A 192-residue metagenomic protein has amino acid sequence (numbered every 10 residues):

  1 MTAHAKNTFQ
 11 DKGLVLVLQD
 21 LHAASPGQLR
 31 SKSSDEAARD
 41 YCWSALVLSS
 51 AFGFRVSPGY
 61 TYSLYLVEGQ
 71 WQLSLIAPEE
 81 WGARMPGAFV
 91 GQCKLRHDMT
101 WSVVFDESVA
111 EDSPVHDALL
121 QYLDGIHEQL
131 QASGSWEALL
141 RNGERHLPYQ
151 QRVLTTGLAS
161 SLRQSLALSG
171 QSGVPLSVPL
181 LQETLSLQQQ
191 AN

Functional and structural regions predicted by a protein language model:
M1-S57, Q190: N-terminal domain-onset segments
A3-S25, E107-N192: Mixed-charge (acidic/basic) macromolecular-recognition segments
A37, P58-T61, A118, R145: A general marker of short, structured functional hotspots
Y41, Y60-Y65, Y122, Y149: Sequence-level detector for tyrosine residue identity
F52-D106: Domain-scale macromolecular recognition modules
